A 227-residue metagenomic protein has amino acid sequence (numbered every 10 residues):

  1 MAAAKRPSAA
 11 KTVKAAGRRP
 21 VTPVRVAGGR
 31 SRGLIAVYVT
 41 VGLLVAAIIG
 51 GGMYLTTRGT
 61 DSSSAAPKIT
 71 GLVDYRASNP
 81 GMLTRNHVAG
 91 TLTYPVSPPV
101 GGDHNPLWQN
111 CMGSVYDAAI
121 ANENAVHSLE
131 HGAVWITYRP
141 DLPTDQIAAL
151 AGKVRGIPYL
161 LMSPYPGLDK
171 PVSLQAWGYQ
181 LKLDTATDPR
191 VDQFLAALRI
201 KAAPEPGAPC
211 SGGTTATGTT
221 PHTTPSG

Functional and structural regions predicted by a protein language model:
M1-L34: Terminal targeting segments of Actinobacterial cell-envelope proteins
V24-D61: Hydrophobic single-pass membrane-targeting/anchoring helices
D61-S64, G156-G227: Helix-rich interaction surfaces within compact, conserved domain-sized segments that mediate assembly or partner
S64-N124: Surface-exposed, low-hydrophobicity interaction/linker segments
V73, T84, G152, S163-Y165: Short linear motifs in intrinsically disordered
S97-P99, R139-D141, G167, W177-Q180: Solvent-exposed coil/turn segments that connect beta secondary-structure elements in extracytoplasmic/periplasmic
S114-R155, L161: Mid-length scaffold segments of soluble, non-membrane domains
